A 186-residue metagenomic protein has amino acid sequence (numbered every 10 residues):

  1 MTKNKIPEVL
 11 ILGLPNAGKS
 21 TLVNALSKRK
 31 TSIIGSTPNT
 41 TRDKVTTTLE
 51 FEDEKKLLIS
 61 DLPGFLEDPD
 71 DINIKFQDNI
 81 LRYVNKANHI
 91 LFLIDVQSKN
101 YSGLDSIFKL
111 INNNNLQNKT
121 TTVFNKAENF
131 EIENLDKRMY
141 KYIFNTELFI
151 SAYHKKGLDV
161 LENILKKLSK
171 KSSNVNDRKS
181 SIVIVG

Functional and structural regions predicted by a protein language model:
M1-Y83, I94, K167-G186: Conserved G1/Walker A P-loop phosphate-binding module
N39-T40, G64-L66, Q97-K99, K126-F130 (+1 more regions): Conserved nucleotide-binding/hydrolysis micro-motifs of P-loop NTPases
F51-K55, K75-T146: Conserved C-terminal guanine-recognition region of P-loop GTPase G domains, centered on the G4
N118-T121, E128-S181: Canonical P-loop GTPase G-domain recognition
